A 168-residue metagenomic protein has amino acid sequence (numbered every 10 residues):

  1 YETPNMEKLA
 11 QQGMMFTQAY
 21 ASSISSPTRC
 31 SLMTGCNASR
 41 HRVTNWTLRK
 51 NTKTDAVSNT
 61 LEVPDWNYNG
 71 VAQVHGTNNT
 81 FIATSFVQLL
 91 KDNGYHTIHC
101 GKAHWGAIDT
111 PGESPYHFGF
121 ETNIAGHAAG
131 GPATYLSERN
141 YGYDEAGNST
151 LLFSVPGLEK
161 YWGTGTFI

Functional and structural regions predicted by a protein language model:
Y1-R29, G35-R40, H96-I98, F118-H127: Short, structured active-site-proximal loop/turn typified by the sulfatase FGly-forming signature C/S-X-P-X-R
L48-H96, A103-I168: Formylglycine-dependent
